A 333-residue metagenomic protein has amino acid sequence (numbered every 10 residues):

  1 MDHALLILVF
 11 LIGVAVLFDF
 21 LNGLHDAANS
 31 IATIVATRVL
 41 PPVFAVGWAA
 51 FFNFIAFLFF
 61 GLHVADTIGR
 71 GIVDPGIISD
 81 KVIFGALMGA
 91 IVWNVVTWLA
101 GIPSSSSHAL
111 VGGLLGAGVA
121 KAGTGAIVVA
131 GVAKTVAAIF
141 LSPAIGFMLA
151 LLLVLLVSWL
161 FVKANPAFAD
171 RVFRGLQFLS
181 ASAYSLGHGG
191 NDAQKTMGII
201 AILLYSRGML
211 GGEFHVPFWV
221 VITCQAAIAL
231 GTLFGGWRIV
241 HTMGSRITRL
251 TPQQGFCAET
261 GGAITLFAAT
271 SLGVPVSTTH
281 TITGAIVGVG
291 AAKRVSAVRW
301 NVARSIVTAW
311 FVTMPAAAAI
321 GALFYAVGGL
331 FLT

Functional and structural regions predicted by a protein language model:
M1-T333: Multi-pass alpha-helical transmembrane bundle typical of ion/small-solute transporters and intramembrane aspartyl
